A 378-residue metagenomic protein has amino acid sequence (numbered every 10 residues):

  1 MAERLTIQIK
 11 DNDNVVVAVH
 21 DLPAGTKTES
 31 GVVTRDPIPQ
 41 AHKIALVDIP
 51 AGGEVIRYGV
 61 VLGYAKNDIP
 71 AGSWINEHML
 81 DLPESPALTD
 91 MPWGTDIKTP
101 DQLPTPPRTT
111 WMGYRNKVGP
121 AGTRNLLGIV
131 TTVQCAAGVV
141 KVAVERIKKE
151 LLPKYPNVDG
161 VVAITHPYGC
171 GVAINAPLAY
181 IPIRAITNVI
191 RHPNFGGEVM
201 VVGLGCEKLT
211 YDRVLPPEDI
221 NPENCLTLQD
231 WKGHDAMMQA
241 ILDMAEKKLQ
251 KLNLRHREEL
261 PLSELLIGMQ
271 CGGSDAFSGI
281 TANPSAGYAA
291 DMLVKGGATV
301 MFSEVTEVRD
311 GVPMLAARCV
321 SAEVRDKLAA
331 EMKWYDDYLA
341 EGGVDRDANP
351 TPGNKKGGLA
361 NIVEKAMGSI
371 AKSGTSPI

Functional and structural regions predicted by a protein language model:
A2-I378: Metallocofactor- and cofactor-centric catalytic cores in central/energy metabolism, strongly enriched
